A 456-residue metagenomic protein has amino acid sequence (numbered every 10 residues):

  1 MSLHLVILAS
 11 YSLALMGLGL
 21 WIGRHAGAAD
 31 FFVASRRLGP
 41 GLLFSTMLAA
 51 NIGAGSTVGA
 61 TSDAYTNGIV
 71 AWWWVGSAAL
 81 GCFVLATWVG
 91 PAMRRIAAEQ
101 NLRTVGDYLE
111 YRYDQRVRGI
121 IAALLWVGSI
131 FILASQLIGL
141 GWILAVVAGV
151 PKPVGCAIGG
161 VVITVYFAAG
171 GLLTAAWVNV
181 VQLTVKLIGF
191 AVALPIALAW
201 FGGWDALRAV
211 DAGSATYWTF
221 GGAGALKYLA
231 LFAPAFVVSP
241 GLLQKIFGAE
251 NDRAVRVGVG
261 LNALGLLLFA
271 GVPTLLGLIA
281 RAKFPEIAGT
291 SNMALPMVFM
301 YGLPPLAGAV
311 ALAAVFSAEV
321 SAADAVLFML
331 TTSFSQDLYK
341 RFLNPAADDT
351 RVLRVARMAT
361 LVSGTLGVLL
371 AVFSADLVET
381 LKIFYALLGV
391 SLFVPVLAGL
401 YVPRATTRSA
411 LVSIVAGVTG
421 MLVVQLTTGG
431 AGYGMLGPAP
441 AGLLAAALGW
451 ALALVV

Functional and structural regions predicted by a protein language model:
M1-V456: Membrane-embedded helix-loop-helix hairpins and adjacent transmembrane boundary segments in multi-pass transporters
